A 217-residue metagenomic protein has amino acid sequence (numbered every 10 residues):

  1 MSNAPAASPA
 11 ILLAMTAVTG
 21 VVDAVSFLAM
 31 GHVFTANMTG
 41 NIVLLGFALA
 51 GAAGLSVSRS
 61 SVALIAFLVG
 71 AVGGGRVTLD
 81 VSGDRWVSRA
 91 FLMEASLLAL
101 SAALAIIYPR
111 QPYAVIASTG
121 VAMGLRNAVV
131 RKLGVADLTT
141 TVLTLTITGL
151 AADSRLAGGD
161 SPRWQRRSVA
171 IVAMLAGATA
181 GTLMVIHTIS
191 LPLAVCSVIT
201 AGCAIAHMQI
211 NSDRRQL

Functional and structural regions predicted by a protein language model:
M1-L217: Alpha-helical transmembrane segments of multi-pass membrane proteins
